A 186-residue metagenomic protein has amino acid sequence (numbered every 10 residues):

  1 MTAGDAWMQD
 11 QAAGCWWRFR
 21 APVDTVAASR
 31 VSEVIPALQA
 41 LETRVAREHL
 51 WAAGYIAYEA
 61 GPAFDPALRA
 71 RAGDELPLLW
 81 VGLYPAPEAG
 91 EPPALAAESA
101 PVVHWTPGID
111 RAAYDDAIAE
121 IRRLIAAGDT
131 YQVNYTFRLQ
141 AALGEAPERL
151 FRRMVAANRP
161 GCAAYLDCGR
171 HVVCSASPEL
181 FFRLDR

Functional and structural regions predicted by a protein language model:
M1-R186: Extended alpha-helical targeting/anchoring segments, especially N-terminal organellar/secretory targeting helices
